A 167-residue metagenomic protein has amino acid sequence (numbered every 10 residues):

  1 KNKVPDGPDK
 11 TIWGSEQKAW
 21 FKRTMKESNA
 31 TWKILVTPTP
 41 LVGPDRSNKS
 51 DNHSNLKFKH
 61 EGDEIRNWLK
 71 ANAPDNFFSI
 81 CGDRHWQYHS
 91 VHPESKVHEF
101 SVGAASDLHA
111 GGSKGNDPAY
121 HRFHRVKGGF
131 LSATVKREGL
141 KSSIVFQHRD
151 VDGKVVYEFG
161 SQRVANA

Functional and structural regions predicted by a protein language model:
K1-A167: Long, structured stretches of catalytic cores involved in phosphate-ester chemistry, encompassing
